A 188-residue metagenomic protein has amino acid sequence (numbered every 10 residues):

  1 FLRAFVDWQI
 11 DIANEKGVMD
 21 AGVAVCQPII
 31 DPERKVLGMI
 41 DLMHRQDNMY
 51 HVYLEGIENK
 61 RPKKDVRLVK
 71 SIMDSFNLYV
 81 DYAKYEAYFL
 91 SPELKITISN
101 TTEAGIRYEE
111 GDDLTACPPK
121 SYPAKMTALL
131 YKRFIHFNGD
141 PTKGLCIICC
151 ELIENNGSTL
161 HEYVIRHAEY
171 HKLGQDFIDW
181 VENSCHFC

Functional and structural regions predicted by a protein language model:
L2-C188: Substrate/ligand-engaging "lid" and interaction regions
